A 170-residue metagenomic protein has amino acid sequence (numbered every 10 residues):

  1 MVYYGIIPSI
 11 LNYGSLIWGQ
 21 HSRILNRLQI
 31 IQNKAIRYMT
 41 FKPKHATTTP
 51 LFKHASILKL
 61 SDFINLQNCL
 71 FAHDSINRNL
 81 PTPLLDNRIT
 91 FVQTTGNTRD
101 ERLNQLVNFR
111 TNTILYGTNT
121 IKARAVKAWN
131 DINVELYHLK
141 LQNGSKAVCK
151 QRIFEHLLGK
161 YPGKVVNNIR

Functional and structural regions predicted by a protein language model:
M1-R170: Hydrophobic/basic alpha-helical segments
